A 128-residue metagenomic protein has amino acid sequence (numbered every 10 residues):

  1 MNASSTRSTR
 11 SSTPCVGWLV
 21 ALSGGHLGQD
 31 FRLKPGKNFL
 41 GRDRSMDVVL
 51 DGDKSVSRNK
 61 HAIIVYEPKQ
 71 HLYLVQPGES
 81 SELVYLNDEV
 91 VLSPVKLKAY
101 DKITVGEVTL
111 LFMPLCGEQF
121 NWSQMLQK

Functional and structural regions predicted by a protein language model:
M1-D53, K69, G117-K128: Intrinsically disordered, low-complexity acidic Ser/Thr-rich regulatory segments
K34-T109: Forkhead-associated
G78, L115-G117: Sparse recognition of residues in long alpha-helices and their boundaries
L111-M113: Edge beta-strands of extracellular beta-sandwich domains
